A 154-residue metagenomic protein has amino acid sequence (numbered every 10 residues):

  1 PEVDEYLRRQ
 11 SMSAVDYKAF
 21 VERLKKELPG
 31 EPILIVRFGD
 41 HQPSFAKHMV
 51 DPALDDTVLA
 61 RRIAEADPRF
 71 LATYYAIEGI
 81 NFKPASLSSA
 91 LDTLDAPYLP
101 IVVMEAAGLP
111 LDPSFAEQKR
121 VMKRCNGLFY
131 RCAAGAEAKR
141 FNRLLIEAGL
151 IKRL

Functional and structural regions predicted by a protein language model:
P1-L154: Solvent-exposed soluble domains appended to multi-pass membrane proteins
